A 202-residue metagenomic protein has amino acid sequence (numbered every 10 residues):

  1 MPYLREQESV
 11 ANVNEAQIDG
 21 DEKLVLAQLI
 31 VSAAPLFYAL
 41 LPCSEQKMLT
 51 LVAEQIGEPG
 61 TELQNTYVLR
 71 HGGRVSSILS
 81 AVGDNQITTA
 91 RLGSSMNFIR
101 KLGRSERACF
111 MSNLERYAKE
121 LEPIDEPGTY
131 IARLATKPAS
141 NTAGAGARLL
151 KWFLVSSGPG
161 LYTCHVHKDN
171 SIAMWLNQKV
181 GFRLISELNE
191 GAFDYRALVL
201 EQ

Functional and structural regions predicted by a protein language model:
M1-L24, Q202: Conserved N-terminal entry element of GNAT/NAT acetyltransferase domains
A34-E54, T88, R100, F110: Conserved GNAT-fold acetyl-CoA-binding loop/helix
E45-T66, R70-G72, A118: Active-site rim helix/loop that mediates acceptor-substrate recognition in acyltransferases
V68, R74-G83, Y130, A135: Conserved beta-strand in the GNAT
N85-T129: Conserved acyl-donor/pantetheine-binding loop and adjacent beta-alpha core of acyl/acetyltransferases and related
P127-T129, S156-K168: Conserved GNAT acetyl-CoA-binding A-motif
A132-N141, C164-M174, G191-A192: Conserved beta-strand-loop-alpha-helix junction that forms the acyl-donor binding cleft
A143, A147-R148, D169-S186: Conserved active-site alpha-helix within GNAT-family acetyltransferase domains
